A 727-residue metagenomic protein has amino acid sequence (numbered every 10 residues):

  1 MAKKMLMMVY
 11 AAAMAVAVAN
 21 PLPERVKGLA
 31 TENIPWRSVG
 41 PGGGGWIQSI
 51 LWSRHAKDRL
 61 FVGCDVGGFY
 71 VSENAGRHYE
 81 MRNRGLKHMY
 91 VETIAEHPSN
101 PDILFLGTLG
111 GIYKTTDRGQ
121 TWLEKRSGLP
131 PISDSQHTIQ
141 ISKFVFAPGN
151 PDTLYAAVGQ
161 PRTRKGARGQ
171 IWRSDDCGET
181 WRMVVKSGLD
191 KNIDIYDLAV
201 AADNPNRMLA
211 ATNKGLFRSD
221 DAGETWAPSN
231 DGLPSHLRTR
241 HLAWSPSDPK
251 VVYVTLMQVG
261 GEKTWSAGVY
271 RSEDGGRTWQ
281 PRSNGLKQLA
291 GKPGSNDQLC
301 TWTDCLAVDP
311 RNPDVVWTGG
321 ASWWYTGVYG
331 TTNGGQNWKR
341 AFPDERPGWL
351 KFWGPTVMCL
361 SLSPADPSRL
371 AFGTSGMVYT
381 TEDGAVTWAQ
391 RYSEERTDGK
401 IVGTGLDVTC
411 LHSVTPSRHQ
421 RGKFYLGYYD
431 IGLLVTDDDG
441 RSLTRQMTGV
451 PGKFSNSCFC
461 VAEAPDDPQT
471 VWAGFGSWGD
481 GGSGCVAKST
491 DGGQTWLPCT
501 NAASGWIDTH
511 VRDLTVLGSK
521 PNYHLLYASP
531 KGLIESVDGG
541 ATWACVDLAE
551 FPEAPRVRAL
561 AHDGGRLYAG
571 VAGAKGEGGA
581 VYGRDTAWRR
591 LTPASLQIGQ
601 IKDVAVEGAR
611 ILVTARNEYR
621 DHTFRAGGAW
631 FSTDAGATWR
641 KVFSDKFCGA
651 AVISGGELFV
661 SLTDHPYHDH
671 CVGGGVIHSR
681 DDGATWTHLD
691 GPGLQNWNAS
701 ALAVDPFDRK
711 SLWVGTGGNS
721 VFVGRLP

Functional and structural regions predicted by a protein language model:
A2, V18-P727: Extracellular glycan-interacting surfaces
K3-A11: Sec-dependent signal peptide recognition, specifically the positively charged N-region followed immediately by
Y10-A19: Hydrophobic h-region of N-terminal signal peptides that target proteins for export in Gram-negative bacteria
